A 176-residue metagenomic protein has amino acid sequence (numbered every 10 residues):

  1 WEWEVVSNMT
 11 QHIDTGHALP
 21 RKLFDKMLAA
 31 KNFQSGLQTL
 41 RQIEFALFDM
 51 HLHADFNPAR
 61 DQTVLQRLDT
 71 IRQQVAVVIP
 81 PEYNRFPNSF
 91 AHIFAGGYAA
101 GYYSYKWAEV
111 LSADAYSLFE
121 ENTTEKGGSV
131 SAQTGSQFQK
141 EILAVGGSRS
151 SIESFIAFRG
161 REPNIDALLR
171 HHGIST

Functional and structural regions predicted by a protein language model:
W1-T176: Cation-handling catalytic/transport regions enriched in His/Asp/Glu
